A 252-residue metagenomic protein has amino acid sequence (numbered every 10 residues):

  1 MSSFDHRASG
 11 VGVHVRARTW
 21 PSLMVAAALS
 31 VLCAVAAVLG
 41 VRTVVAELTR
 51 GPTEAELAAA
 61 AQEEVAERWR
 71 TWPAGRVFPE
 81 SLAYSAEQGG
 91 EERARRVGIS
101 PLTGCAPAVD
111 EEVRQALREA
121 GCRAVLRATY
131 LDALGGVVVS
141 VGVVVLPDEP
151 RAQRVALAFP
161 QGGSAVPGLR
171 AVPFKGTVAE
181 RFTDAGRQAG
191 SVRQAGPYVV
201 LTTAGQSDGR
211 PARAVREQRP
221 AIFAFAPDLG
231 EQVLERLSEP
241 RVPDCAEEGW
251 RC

Functional and structural regions predicted by a protein language model:
M1-R16, E247-C252: Actinobacteria-biased recognition of intrinsically disordered, low-complexity terminal regions
S2-G10, W20, A34-L39, V155 (+3 more regions): Ribonuclease/tRNase effector modules and their secretory precursors
R7-V65: Hydrophobic single-pass membrane-targeting/anchoring helices
V35-L39, A55-A59, E87, I99 (+2 more regions): Localized chelating/binding microdomains that coordinate divalent metal ions or stabilize phosphate-bearing
L48-C122, C252: Extracytoplasmic low-complexity, Pro/Thr/Ser/Ala/Gly-rich segments that lie immediately after a secretion/anchoring
D110, R114, A152-A156, A226 (+1 more regions): Extracytoplasmic/secreted envelope proteins and their assembly/folding machinery, especially bacterial periplasmic
R118-L169: Mid-length scaffold segments of soluble, non-membrane domains
L169-C252: Extracellularly exposed regions in secreted/surface proteins, prominently low-complexity, repeat-rich
